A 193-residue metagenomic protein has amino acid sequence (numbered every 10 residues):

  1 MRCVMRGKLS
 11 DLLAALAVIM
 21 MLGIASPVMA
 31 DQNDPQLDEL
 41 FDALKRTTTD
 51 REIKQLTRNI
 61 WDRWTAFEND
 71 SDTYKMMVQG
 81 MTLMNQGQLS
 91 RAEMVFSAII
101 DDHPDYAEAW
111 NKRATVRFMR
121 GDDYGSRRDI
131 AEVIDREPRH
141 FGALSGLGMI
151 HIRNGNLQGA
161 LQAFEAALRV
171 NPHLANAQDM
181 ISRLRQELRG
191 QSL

Functional and structural regions predicted by a protein language model:
S26-V78: N-terminal leader/linker segments that initiate helical-solenoid repeat arrays
L44-T47, G155-Q186: TPR/TPR-like (Sel1-like) alpha-helical repeat modules
D50, T65-D72, L161-Q162, L184-L193: Alpha-helical linker/edge segments of TPR/alpha-solenoid repeat scaffolds and analogous pre-/post-domain helices
D62-T65, I100-D101, E132-D135, L168-R169 (+1 more regions): Conserved structural position within tetratricopeptide repeats
D70-G142: Alpha-helical adaptor scaffolds
N85, M119, R153-N154, R183-G190: Register position in tetratricopeptide repeats
